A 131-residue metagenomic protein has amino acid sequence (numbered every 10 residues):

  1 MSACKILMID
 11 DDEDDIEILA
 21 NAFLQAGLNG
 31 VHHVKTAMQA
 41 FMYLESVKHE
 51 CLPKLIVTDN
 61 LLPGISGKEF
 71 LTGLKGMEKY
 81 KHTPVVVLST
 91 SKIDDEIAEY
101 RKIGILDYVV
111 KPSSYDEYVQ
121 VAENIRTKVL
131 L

Functional and structural regions predicted by a protein language model:
C4-F23: Conserved acidic segment of CheY-like receiver
A20, E69, K92-D107: Alpha4 helix (beta4-alpha4-beta5 surface) of REC/receiver domains from two-component response regulators
K35-L55, V119: Acidic, metal-coordinating helix/loop segments flanking the phosphotransfer/catalytic sites of two-component signaling
M42, K68-K81: Short amphipathic alpha-helix used as the core "switch/output" element in two-component signaling
T58-N60: Active-site residues of response regulator receiver
L62-G64, I93: The feature encodes the CheY-like receiver
S113-I125: C-terminal output helix
